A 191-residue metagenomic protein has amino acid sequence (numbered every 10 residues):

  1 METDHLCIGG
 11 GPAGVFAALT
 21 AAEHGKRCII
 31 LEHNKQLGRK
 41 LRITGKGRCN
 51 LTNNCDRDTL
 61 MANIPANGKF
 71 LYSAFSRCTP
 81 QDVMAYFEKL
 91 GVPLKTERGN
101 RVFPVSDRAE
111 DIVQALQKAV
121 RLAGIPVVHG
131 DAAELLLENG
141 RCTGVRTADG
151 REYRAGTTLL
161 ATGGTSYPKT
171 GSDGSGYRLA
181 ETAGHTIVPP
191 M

Functional and structural regions predicted by a protein language model:
M1-E2, E138: Short helix-loop-beta connector
E2-D4, E97, A155: Phosphate-coordination loops involved in phosphoryl transfer and adenosine-cofactor binding
T3-I30: N-terminal Rossmann-like FAD-binding beta1-loop-alpha1 element of flavoenzymes
G11-F16, K40, K46-C49, T165-S166: Gly/Ser/Thr-rich beta-alpha loop segments that engage phosphate groups in nucleotides
F16, T20-A21, H33, L41 (+2 more regions): Hydrophobic/aromatic ligand-binding patch that stacks against planar heteroaromatic rings of cofactors or nucleotides
K26-I29, L94, T158: Hydrophobic anchor at the start of a short beta-strand that flanks the dinucleotide cofactor-binding loop
H33-P126, D131: Conserved N-terminal/central alpha/beta ligand/cofactor-binding core
I43, E110-D111, A115-M191: Predominantly flavin-linked oxidoreductase catalytic cores and closely associated redox partners
